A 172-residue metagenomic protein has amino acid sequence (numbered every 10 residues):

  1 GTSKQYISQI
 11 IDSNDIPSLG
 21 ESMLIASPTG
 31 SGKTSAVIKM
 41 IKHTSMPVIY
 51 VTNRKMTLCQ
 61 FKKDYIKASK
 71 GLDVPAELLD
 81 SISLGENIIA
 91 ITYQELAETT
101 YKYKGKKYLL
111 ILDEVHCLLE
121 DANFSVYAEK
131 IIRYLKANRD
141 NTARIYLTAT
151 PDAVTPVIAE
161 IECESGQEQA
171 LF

Functional and structural regions predicted by a protein language model:
G1-F172: N-terminal helicase ATP-binding lobe
